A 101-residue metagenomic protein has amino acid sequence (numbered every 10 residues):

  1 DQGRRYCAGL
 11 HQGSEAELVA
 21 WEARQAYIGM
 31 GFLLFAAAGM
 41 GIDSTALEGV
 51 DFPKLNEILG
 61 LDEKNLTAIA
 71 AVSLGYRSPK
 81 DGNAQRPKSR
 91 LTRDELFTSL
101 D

Functional and structural regions predicted by a protein language model:
D1-D101: Acidic, surface-exposed loops and disordered segments
